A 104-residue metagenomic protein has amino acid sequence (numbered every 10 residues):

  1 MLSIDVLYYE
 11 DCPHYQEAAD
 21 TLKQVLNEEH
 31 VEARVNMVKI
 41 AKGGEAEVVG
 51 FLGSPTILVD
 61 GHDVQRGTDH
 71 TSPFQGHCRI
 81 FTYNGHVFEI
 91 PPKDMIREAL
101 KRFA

Functional and structural regions predicted by a protein language model:
M1-Q24, E28-E29: Local sequence-structure signature of Cys/Sec-based thiol-disulfide redox active-site neighborhoods
Y8, N36, H86: Short, flexible active-site loop motifs that bind/organize anionic cofactors or intermediates
Y9, I40, D60-H62: Acidic/polar N-terminal loop/beta-strand segments that form early-domain functional surfaces
A33-G44: Thiol-based oxidoreductase modules, predominantly thioredoxin-like and allied folds used for disulfide exchange
G44-A104: Thiol/selenol-based redox catalytic cores and closely related redox-interacting motifs
